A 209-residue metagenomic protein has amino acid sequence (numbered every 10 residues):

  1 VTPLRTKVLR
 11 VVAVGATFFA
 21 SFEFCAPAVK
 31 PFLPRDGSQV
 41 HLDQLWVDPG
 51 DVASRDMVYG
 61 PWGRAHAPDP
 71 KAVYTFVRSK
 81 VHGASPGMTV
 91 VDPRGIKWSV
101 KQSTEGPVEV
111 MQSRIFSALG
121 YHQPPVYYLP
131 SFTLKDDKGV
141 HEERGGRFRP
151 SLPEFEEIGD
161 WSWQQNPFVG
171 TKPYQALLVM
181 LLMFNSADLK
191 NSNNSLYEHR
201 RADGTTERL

Functional and structural regions predicted by a protein language model:
R5-V12, F18-F76, D92: Regulatory N- and C-terminal appendages and interdomain linkers associated with kinase/kinase-like NTP transferase
G37, K138-G139, D203-G204: Intrinsic-disorder/low-complexity loop/linker signature
D43, Y59, G95, I158-D160 (+1 more regions): Intrinsically disordered regions, especially transient/low-confidence alpha-helical propensity segments and coil-helix
V58-R64, M111-S113, S192-Y197: Short, solvent-exposed loop/turn and secondary-structure capping segments
G63-Q164: Conserved ATP-binding subdomain of kinase catalytic cores across diverse folds
V108-E109, G159-L209: Conserved kinase catalytic-core segment
